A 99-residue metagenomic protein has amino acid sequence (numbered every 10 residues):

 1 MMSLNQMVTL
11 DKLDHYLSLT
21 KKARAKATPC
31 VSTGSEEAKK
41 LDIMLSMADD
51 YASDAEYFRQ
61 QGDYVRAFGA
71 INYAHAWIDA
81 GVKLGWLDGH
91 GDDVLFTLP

Functional and structural regions predicted by a protein language model:
M1-P99: Long, charged/polar, soluble alpha-helical segments
